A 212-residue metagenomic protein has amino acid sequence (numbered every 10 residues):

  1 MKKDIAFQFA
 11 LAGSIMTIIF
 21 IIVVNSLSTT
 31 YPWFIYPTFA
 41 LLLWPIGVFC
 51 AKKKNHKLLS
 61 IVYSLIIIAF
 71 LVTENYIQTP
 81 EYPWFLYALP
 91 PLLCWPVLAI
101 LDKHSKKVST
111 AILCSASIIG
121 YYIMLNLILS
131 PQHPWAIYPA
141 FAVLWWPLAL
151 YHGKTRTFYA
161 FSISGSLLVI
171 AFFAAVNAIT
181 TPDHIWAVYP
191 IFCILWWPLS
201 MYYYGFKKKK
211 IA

Functional and structural regions predicted by a protein language model:
M1-A12, N55-L59, K106-K107: N-terminal membrane topogenic signal
Q8-F20, I61-A69, L113-Y121, L167-A171: Alpha-helical transmembrane segments
V23-T38, E74-P90, L125-A140, I179-Y189: Membrane-helix interface and helix-disruption motif detector
A40-V48, P90-A99, F141-L150, F192-Y202: Alpha-helical transmembrane segments and their membrane-interface exit regions
K57-L65, Y87, V108-A116, A160-S164: Cytoplasmic-side transmembrane-helix entry/capping segments in multi-pass membrane proteins
L65-T79, P96-L101, I119-S130, P147-H152 (+2 more regions): Alpha-helical membrane-embedding segments and immediately adjacent membrane-interface amphipathic helices
P83-Y122, L127-W145, A149: Membrane-proximal helix-loop-helix units in multi-pass membrane proteins
Y202-A212: Membrane-interface capping segments at transmembrane-helix boundaries
